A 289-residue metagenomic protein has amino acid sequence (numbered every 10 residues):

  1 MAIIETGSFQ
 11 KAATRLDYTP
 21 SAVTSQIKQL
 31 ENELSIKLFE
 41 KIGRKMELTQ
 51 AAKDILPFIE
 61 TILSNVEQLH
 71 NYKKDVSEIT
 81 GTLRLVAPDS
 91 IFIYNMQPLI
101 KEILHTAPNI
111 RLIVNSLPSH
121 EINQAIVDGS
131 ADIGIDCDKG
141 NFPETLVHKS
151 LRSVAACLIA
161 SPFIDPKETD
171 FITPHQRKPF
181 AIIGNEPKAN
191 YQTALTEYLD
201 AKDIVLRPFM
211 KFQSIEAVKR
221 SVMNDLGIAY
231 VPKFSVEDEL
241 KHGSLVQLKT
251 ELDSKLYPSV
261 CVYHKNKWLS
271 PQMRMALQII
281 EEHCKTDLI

Functional and structural regions predicted by a protein language model:
M1-D17: Short helix-boundary/capping micro-motifs
F9, E31-L48: A short LG(V/I)-centered, amphipathic sequence patch enriched for acidic residue(s) preceding the LG motif
E33-L34, I55-S77: Alpha-helical linker/hinge and terminal dimerization helices associated with HTH transcriptional regulators
T80-F142: Central regulatory/effector-binding core of bacterial HTH transcription factors
N95, V246-I289: A late-sequence structural motif
P118, I122, V127-S130, T196-L248: Hydrophobic hinge/microswitch elements
T145-E186: Flexible hinge/capping segments at coil-to-helix
P166-E168, F180-K202, L269-M273, L277 (+1 more regions): Secondary-structure junction motif
